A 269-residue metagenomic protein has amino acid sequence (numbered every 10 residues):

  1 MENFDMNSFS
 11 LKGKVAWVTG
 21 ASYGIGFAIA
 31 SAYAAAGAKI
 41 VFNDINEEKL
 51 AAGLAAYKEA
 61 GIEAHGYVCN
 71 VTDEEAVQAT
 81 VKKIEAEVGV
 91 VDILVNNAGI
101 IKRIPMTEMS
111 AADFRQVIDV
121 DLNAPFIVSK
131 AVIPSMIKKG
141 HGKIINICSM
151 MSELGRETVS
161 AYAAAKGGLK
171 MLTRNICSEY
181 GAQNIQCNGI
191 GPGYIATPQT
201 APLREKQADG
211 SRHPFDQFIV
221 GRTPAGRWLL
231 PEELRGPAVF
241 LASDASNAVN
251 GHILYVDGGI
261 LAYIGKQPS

Functional and structural regions predicted by a protein language model:
E2-N7, L154, V239, N250-S269: Short C-terminal tail/terminal secondary-structure segment of NAD(P)H-dependent dehydrogenase/reductase domains
V15, S22-G24: Conserved glycine-rich cofactor-binding loop
P105-M106, D113-I118, F215, I219: Substrate-binding pocket helix/loop in short-chain dehydrogenase/reductase
F126, H141, R227-V256, L261: C-terminal substrate-recognition "lid" of short-chain dehydrogenase/reductases
S129, A165, T173: Active-site helix of classical SDR
P134, S178-A182, N247: Alpha-helical segment proximal to the catalytic Tyr-Lys
S149: Residue(s) in the substrate-gating loop at a strand-loop-helix junction that position the organic substrate next
